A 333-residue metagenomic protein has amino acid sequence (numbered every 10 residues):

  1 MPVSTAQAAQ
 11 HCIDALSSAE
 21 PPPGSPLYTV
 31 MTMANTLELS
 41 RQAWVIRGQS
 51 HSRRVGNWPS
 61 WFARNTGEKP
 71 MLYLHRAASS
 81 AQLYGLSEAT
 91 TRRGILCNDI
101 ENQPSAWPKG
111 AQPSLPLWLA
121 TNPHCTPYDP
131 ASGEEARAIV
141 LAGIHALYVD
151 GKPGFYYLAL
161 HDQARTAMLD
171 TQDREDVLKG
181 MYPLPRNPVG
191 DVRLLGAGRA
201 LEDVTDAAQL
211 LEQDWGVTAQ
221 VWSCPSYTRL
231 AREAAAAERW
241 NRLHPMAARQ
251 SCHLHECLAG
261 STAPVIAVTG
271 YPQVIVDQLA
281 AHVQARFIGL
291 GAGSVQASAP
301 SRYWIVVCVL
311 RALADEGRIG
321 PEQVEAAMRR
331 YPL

Functional and structural regions predicted by a protein language model:
M1-Y157, H161-A164, E175, D315 (+1 more regions): Thiamine diphosphate
S79-S80, E101-Q112, L147-L333: Thiamine diphosphate
